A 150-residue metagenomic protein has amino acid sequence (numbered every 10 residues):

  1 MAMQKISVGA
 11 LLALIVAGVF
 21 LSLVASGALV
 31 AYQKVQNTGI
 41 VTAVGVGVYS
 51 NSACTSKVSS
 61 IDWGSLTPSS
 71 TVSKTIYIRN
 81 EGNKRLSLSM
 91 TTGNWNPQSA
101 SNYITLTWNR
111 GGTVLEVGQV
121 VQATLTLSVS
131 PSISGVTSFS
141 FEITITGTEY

Functional and structural regions predicted by a protein language model:
A2-I61, S65-L66, T146-Y150: Short, polar/proline-rich extracytoplasmic segments that appear immediately after membrane translocation
N37-G39, I76, L125, I143: A structural signal for short, well-ordered beta-strand segments
T42-S59, N83-Q122: Surface-exposed binding patches on compact interaction domains or structured appendages
S59, V72-K74: Envelope-exposed proteins and targeting segments
L66-T71, V117-V120: Solvent-exposed, conformationally flexible loop/turn segments
T75-Y77, S87, Q122-T126: Ordered hydrophobic segments in well-structured contexts
I78-G82: Asparagine-centered strand-capping/turn motif at beta-strand->loop junctions
Q119-Y150: C-terminal, structured domain-capping segment
